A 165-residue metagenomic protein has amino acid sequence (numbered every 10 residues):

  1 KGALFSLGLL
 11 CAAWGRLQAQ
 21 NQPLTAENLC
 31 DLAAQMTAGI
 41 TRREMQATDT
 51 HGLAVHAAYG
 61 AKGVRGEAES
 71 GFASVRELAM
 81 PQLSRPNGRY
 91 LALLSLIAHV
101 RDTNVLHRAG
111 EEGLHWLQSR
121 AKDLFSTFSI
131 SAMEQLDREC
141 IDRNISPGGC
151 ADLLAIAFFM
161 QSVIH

Functional and structural regions predicted by a protein language model:
K1-C11, R143-F158: Conserved phosphate/anionic-ligand binding catalytic regions in large, soluble enzymes, centered on
W14-N144, Q161-H165: Phosphate-rich cofactor/ligand-interacting catalytic cores and adjacent structured alpha/beta frameworks
